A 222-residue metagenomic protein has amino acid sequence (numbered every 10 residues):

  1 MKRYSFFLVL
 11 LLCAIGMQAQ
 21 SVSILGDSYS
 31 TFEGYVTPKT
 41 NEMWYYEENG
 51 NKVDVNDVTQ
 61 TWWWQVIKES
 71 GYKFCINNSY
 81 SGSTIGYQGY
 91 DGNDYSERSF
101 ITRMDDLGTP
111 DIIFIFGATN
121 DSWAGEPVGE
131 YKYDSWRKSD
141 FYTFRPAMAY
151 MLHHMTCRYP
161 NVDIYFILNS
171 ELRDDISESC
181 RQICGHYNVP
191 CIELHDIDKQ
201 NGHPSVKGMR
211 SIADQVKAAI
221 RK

Functional and structural regions predicted by a protein language model:
Y4-I15: Sec-dependent N-terminal signal peptides
M17-A19: Boundary at the C-terminal end of the N-terminal hydrophobic targeting segment
S23-L25, I113: Conserved beta-strand elements of the Class I
L25-G26, I167: Short hydrophobic segments within beta-strands
D27-S28, T119: Active-site metal-binding loops of divalent metal-dependent hydrolases
Y29-S30, G208: Short active-site segment of divalent metal-dependent hydrolases/proteases that encodes the spacing between
Y35-G129: Conserved SGNH/GDSL esterase-like catalytic core that processes O-acyl groups on lipids and polysaccharides
Y95-K222: Alpha-helical cap/lid subdomain in secreted, periplasmic, or secretory-pathway luminal O-acyl-processing enzymes
